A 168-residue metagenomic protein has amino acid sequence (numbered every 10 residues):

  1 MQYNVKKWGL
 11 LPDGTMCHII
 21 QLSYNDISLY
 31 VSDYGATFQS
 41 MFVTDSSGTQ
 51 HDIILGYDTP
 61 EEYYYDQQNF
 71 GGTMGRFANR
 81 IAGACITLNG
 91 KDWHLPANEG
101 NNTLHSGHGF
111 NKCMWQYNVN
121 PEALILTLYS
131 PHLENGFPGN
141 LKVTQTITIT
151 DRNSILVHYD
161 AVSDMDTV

Functional and structural regions predicted by a protein language model:
M1-V168: Surface-exposed acidic/polar loop and edge beta-strand patches at domain peripheries
